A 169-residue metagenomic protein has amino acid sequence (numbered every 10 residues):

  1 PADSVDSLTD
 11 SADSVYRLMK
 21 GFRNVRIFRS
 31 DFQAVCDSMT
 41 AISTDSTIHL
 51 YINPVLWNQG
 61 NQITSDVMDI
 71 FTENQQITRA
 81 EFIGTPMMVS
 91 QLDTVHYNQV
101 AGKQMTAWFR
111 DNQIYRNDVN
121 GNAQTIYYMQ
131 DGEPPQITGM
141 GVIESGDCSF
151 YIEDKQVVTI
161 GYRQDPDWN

Functional and structural regions predicted by a protein language model:
P1-N169: Structural signature for solvent-exposed beta-strand/loop edge elements and short helix-capping sites, enriched
